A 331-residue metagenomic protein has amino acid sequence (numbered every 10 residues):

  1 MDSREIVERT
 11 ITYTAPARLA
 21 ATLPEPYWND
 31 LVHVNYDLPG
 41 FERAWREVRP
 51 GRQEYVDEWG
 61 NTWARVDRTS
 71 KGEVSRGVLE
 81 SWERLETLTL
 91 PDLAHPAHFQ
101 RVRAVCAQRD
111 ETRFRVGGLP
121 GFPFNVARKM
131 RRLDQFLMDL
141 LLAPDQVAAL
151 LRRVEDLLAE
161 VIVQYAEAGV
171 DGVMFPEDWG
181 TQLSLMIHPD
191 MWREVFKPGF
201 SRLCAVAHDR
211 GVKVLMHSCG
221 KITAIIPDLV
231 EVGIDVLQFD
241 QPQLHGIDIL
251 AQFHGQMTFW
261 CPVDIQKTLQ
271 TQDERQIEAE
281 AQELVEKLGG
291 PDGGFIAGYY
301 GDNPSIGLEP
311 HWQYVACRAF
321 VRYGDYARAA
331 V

Functional and structural regions predicted by a protein language model:
M1-P26, T89-V331: Active-site loop segments of alpha/beta catalytic cores
D2, P39, D57-G60: Residue-level detector of functionally special positions within alpha-helical transmembrane segments of multi-pass
Y13, V32-D37, G51, G60: Glycine-centered secondary-structure boundary/capping sites
L19-R43: Short, basic/low-complexity N-terminal boundary segments at the transition from targeting/disordered tails
V32-Y36, D67-T69, K129, E309-W312: Short aromatic-enriched loop/helix-cap "lid" or pocket-rim segments at secondary-structure transitions that line
L38-Y55: Short acidic, Pro/Gly- and aromatic-enriched capping/linker segments at domain boundaries
P50-F99, A107-G117: A contiguous, low-structure linker/loop signature
